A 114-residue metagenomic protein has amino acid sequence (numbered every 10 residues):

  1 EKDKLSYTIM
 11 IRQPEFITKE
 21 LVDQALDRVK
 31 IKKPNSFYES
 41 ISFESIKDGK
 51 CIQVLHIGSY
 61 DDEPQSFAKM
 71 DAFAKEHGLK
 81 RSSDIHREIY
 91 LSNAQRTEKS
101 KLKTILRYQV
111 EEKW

Functional and structural regions predicted by a protein language model:
E1-W114: A solvent-exposed interaction/effector surface
